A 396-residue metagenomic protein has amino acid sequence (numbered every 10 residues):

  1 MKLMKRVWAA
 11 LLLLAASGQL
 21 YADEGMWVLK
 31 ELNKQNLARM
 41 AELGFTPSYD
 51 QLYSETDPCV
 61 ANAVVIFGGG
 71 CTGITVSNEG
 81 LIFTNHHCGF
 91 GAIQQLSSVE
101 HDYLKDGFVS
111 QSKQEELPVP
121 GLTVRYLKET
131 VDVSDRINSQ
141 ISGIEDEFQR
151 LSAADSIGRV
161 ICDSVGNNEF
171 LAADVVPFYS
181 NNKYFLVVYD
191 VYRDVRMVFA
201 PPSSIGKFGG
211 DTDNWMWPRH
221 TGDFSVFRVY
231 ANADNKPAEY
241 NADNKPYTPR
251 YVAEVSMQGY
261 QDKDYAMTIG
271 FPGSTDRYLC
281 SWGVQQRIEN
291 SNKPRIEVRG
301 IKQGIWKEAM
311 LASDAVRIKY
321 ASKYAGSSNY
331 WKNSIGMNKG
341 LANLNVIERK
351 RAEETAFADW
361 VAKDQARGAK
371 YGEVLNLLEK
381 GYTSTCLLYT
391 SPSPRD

Functional and structural regions predicted by a protein language model:
G18-A22: Sec/Tat signal peptide C-region and signal peptidase I cleavage site
N62-E79, Y251-V252: A conserved glycine-rich beta-strand in the N-terminal activation segment of trypsin-fold
S77, G259-Y260: Short, well-ordered loop/turn sites that connect or cap secondary structure elements
F83-L127: Catalytic-histidine neighborhood of serine endopeptidases, predominantly the chymotrypsin-like S1/PA family
A92-Q94, G273-W282: Short, Lys/Arg- and Gly-enriched loop/turn segments at beta-strand edges
S134-V226: Low-complexity, highly charged intrinsically disordered N-terminal segments that act as targeting/localization
S291-R367: Charged, amphipathic alpha-helical linkers/stalks
Y389-D396: Conserved small/polar residues in nucleotide/adenosyl-binding loops
